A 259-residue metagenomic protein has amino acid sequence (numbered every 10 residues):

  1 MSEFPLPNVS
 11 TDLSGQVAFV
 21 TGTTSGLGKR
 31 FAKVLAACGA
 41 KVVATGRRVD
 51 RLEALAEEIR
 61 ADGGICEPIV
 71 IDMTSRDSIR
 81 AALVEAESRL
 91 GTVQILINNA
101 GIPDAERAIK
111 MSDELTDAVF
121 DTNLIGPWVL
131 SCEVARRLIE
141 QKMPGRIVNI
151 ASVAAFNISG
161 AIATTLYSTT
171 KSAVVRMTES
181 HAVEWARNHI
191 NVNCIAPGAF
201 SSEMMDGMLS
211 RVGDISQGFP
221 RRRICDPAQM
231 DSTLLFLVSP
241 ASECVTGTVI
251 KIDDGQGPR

Functional and structural regions predicted by a protein language model:
S2-S14, L235, T246-R259: Short C-terminal tail/terminal secondary-structure segment of NAD(P)H-dependent dehydrogenase/reductase domains
T24-S25: Conserved glycine-rich cofactor-binding loop
R107-A108, S112-F120, I215: Substrate-binding pocket helix/loop in short-chain dehydrogenase/reductase
S131, T170, T178: Active-site helix of classical SDR
R136, V183-E184, E243: Alpha-helical segment proximal to the catalytic Tyr-Lys
S152: Residue(s) in the substrate-gating loop at a strand-loop-helix junction that position the organic substrate next
A186-N191, V245-G247: Short, small/polar-rich loop/turn modules that mediate ligand/substrate recognition or access, typified
